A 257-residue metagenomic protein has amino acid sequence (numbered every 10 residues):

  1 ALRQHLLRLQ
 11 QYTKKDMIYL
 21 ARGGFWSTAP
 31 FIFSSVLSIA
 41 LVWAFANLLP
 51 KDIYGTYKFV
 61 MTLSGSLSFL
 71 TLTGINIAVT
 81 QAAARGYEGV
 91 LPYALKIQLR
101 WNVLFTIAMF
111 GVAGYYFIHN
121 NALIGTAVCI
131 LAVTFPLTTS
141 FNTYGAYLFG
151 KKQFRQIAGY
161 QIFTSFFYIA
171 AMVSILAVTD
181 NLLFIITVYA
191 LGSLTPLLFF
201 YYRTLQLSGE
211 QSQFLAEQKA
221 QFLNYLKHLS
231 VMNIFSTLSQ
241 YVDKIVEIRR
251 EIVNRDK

Functional and structural regions predicted by a protein language model:
A1-L2, I32, T71-T73, L95-N120 (+3 more regions): Alpha-helical transmembrane segments of multi-pass membrane transport and lipid-handling proteins
L2-D16, L20, R155, G159 (+4 more regions): Interhelical loop/hinge segments that connect adjacent transmembrane helices in multipass membrane
T13-I18, L49-I53, L67-R100, F149-R155: Transmembrane-helix boundary and interhelical linker motifs in polytopic inner-membrane proteins
D16-N76, F110, S165, I169 (+1 more regions): Signature of the first transmembrane helix
S27, F31, K58-M61, Q98 (+5 more regions): Residue-level recognition of transmembrane alpha-helices in multi-pass small-molecule transporters/permeases
I39, W43, L70-T73, T106-G114 (+5 more regions): Membrane-embedded alpha-helical segments of multi-pass transporters/permeases
A46-Y54, Y115-T126, K151-R155, F166-L197 (+1 more regions): Membrane-interface helix-loop junctions in multi-pass transport and translocation proteins
S66-L70, V103-I107, N121-Y144, A158 (+5 more regions): Alpha-helical transmembrane segments of multi-pass membrane proteins
